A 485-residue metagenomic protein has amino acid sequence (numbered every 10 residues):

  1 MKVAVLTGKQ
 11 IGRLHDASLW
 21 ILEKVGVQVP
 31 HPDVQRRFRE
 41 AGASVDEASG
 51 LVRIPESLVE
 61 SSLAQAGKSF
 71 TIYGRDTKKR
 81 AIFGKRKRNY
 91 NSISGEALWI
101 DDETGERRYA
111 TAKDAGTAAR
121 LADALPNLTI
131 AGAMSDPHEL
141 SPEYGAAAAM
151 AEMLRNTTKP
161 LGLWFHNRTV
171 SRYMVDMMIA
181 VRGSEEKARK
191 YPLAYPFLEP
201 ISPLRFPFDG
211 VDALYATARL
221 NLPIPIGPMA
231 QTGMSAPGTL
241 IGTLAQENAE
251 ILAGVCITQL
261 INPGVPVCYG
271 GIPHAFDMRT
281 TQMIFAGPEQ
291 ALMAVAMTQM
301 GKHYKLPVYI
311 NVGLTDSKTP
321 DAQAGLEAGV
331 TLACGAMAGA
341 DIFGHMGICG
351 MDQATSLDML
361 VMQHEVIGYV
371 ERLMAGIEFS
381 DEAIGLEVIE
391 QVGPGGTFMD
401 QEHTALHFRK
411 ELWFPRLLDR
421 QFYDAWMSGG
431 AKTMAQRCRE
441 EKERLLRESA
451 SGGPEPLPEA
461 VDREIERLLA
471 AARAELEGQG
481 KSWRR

Functional and structural regions predicted by a protein language model:
K2-A17, V25-R37, D358-R485: Catalytic-core signal marking the mid-to-C-terminal active-site face
K2-V3, T280-F285, G313-T319, I348-M359: Short beta-alpha connecting loops at secondary-structure transitions that line or flank enzyme active sites
L6-L14, G26-R39, D46-A48, R86-N91 (+2 more regions): N-terminal glycine-rich anion-binding loops that anchor highly charged ligand groups
L14-A17, I21-Q28, A41, S62-S69 (+14 more regions): Change "in soluble alpha/beta enzymes" to "in soluble alpha/beta proteins
D33-G105: Glycine-rich, N-terminal phosphate-binding loop and its surrounding beta-alpha-beta segment
R39-S44, L193, Q231, H274-D277 (+4 more regions): Short acidic (Asp/Glu) and glycine-rich catalytic loops that position anionic groups and cofactors
N89-I93, A110, D114, D123 (+1 more regions): Short juxta-domain linker segments that transition from a proline/glycine-rich, charged coil into a short amphipathic
Y109-M337, D341: Helix-rich catalytic cores of soluble enzyme domains
